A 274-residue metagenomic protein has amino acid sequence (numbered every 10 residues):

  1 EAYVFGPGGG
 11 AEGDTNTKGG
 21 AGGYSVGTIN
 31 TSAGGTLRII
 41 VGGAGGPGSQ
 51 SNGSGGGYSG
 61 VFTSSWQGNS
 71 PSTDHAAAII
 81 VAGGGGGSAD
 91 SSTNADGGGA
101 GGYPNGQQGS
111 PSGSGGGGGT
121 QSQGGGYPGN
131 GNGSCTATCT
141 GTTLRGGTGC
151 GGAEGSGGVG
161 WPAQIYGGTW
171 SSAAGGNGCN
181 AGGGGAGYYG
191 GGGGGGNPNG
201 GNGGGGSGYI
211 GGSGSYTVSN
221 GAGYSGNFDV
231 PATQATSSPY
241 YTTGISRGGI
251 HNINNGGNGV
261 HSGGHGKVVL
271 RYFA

Functional and structural regions predicted by a protein language model:
E1-G10: Beta-rich globular "head" domains
G6, V41-G45, A274: Surface-exposed loop/turn motifs at beta-strand-loop junctions within extracellular Ig-like and Fibronectin type III
G13-R145: Secretome/extracellular-domain signature
S59, S262-A274: Short, structured beta-strand segments at or near domain termini in extracellular proteins/domains
D74-A76, N258-K267: Extracellular interaction modules
A77-I80, Q108-G187, G191-G206, G212-Y224: Acidic, glycine-rich loop-and-strand cores that form catalytic or ligand-binding grooves in diverse globular domains
G193, N199-H261: Contiguous ligand/interfacial binding patches
